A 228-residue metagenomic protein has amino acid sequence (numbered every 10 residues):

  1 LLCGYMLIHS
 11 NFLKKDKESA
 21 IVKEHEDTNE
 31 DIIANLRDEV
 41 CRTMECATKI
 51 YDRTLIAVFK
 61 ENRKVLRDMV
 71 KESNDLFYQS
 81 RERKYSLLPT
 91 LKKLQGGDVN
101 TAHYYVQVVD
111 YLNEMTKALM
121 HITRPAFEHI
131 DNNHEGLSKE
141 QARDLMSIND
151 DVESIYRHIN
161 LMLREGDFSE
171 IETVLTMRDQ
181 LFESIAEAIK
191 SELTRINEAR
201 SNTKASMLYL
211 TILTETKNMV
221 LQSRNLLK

Functional and structural regions predicted by a protein language model:
L1-K228: Cytosolic, long alpha-helical scaffolding segments
